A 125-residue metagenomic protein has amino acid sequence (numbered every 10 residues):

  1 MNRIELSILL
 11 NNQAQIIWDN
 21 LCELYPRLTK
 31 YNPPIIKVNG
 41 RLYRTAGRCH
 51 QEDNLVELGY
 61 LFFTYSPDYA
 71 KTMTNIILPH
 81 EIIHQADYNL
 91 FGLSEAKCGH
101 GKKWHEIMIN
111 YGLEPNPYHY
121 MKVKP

Functional and structural regions predicted by a protein language model:
M1-I76, Q85-P125: Active-site-proximal or metal-binding-adjacent scaffold patches in catalytic folds
E81: Walker B catalytic acidic pair
